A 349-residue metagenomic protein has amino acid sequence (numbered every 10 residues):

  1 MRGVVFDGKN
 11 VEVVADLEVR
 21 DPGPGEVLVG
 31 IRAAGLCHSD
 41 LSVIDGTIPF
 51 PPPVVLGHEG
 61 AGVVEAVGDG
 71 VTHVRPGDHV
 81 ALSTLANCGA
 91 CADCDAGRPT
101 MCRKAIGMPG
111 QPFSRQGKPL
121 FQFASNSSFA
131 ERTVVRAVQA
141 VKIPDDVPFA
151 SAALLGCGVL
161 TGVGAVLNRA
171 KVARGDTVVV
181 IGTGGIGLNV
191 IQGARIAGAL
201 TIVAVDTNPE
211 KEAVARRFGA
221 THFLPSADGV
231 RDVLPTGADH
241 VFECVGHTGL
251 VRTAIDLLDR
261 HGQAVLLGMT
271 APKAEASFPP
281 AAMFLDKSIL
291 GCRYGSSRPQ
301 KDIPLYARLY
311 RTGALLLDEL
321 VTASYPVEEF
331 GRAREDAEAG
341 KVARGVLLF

Functional and structural regions predicted by a protein language model:
M1, R252-D256, Q300-F349: C-terminal hydrophobic helical "lid"/dimerization subdomain of Rossmann-like NAD(P)H-dependent oxidoreductases
R2, E18, G30, A61-V63 (+2 more regions): Residues located in well-ordered beta-strands
R20-A34, I44-D95, T100, Q139 (+1 more regions): Glycine-rich beta-strand-centered segment in the early N-terminal region that forms part of a ligand/cofactor-binding
V80, E131, V138-Q139, P144-D228: Mid-domain Rossmann-like dinucleotide-binding core that forms the NAD(H)/NADP(H) cofactor-binding site
S83-V138: Cysteine-cluster motifs in flexible loop/terminal segments that predominantly coordinate metals
A227-T236: Short amphipathic alpha-helix with an adjacent loop that forms part of the alpha/beta core around
T248-A314, F349: Glycine-rich phosphate-binding loop and adjacent beta-alpha segment of Rossmann(oid) nucleotide-cofactor-binding
